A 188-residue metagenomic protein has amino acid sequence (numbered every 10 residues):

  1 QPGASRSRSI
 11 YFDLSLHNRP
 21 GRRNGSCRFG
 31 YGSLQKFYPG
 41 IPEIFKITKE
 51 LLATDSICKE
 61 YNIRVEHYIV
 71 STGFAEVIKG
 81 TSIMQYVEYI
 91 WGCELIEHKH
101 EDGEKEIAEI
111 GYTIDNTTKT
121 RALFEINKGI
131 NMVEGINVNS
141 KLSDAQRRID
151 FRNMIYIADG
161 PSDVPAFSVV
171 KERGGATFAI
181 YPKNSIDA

Functional and structural regions predicted by a protein language model:
Q1-K99: Alpha-helical substrate-recognition element adjacent to the catalytic core
I10, L14, C93, D102-G135: Low-complexity, serine/threonine/proline-enriched polar segments
Y38-F45, I136-S140, V164: Short, well-ordered alpha-helical scaffold segments within catalytic/effector domains
Y61-N62, Q146-F151, K171-E172: Flexible, charged surface loops at secondary-structure boundaries
H67-F74, N153-A188: Acidic, Mg2+-coordinating phosphoryl-transfer loop and its flanking beta/alpha structural elements, shared across
K79-T81, E101-G103, A166-V169: A short secondary-structure junction signal
H98-I107, I186-A188: Short, charged, surface-exposed secondary-structure boundary motifs
T117-S162: Conserved Lys-Pro-Asp/Glu-containing loop-to-beta segment of HAD-superfamily phosphomonoesterases, centered on
